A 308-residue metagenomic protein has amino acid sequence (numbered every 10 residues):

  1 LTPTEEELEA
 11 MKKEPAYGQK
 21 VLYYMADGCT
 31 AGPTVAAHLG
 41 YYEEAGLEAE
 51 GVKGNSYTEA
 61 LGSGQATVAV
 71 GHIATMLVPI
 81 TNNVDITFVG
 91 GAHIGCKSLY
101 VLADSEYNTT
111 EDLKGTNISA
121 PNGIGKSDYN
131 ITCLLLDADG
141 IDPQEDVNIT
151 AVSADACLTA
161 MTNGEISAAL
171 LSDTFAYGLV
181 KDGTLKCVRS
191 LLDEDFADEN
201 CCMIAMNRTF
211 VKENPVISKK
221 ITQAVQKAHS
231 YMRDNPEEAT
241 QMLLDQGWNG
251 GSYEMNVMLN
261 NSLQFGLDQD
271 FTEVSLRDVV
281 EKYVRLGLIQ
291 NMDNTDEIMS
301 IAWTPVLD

Functional and structural regions predicted by a protein language model:
T2-A151, S167-D173, T184-S190, A197-D198: Short, glycine-/small- and polar/acidic-enriched structural segments that line small-molecule recognition paths
A45, F88, T240-M242, N291-D293: Short, hydrophobic secondary-structure boundary micro-motifs
A66, T162-E165, S262-S275, A302-D308: Short amphipathic alpha-helical segments at helix boundaries and their inter-helical linkers
I73-A74, T150, D155-D245: Pocket-lining segment of extracytoplasmic ligand-binding domains
K212-Q290: Secondary-structure end/capping motifs
V280-D308: Conserved C-terminal helix/tail region of periplasmic/extracytoplasmic solute-binding proteins
